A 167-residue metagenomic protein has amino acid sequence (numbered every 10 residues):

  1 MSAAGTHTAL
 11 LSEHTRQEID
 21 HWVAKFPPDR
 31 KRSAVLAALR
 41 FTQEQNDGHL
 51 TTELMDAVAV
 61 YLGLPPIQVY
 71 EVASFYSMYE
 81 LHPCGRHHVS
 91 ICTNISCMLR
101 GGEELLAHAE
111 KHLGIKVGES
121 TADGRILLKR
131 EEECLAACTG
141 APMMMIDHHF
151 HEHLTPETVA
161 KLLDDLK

Functional and structural regions predicted by a protein language model:
M1-K167: Signature of N-terminal electron-transfer/Fe-S-associated modules in redox systems
